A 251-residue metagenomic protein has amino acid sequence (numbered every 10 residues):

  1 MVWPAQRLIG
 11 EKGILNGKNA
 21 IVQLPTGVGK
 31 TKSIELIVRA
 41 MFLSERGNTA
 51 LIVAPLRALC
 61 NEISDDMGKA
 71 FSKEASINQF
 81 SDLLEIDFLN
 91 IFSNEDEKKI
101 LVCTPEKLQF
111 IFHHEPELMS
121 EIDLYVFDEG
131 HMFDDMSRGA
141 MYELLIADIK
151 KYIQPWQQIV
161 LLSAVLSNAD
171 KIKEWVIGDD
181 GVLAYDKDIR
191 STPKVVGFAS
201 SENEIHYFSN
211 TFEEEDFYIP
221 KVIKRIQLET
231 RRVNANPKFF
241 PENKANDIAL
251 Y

Functional and structural regions predicted by a protein language model:
M1-Y251: N-terminal helicase ATP-binding lobe
